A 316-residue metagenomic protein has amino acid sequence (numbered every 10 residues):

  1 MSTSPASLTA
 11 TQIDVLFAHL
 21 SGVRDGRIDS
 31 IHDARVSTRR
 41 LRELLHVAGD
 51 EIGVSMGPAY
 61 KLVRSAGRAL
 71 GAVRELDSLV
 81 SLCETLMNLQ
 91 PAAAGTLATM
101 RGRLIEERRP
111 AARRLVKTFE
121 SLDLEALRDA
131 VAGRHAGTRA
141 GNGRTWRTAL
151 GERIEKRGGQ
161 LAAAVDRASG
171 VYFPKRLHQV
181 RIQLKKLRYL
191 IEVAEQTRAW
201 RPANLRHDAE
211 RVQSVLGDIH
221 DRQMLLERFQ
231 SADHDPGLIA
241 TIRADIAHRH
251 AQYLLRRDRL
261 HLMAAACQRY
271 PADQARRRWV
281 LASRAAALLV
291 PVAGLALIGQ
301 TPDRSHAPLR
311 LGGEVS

Functional and structural regions predicted by a protein language model:
M1-D303, P308, V315: Function-determining surface determinants
